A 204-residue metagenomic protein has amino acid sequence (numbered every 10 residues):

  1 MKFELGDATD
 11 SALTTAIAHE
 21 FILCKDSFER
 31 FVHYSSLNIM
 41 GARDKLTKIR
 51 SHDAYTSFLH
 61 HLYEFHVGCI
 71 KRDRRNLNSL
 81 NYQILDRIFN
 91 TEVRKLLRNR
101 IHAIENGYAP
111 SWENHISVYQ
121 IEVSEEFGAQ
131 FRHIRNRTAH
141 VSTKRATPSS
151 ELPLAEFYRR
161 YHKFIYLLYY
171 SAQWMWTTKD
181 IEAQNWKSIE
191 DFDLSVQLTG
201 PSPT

Functional and structural regions predicted by a protein language model:
M1-V123, P153-T204: Amphipathic alpha-helical interface segments
E105-S117, G128-T143: Long, charged low-complexity segments
I121, F131, T138-F157, K163: Functional cleft and adjacent loop/helix regions within the main domain that mediate ligand binding or catalysis
